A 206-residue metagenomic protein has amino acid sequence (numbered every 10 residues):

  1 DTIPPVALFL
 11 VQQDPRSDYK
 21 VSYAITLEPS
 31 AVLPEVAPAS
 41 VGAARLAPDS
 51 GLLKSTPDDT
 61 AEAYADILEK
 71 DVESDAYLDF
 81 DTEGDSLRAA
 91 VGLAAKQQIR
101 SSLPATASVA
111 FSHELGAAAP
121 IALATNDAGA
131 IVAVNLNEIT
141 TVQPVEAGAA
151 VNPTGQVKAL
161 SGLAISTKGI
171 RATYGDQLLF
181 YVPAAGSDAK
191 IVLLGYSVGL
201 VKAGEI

Functional and structural regions predicted by a protein language model:
D1-P4, S108-P153: Surface-exposed, charged secondary-structure patches
T2-D66, G129-I131, A164-I206: Short beta-strand edge/turn micro-motifs at domain boundaries
Q12-Q13, Q97-Q98, Q143, Q156 (+1 more regions): Residue-identity detector for glutamine
V36-V109: Core segments of small alpha/beta cavity-forming domains
K70-D71, N137-Q143, P183-A185: Generic structural motif
S101-S102, V109-H113, V157-L160: A short linear-motif detector with a strong N-terminal bias
E146-G169: Mixed-charge, low-complexity intrinsically disordered segments
